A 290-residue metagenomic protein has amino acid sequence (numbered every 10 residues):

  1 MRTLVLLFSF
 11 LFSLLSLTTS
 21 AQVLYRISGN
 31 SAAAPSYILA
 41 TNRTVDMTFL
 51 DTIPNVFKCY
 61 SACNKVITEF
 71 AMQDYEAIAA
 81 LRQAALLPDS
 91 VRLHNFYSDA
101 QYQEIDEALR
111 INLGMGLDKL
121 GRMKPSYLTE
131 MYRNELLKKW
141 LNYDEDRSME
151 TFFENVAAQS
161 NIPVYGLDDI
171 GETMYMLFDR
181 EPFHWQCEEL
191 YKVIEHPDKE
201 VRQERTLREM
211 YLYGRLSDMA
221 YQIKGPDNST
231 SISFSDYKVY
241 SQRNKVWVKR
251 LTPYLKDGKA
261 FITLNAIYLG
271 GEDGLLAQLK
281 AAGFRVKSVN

Functional and structural regions predicted by a protein language model:
M1-R26: Bacterial Sec-dependent N-terminal signal peptides
L17-T18, F49, V239-N244: Short, solvent-exposed secondary-structure boundary motifs
V23, G29-S231, S235: Structured, acidic catalytic/metal-binding patches in enzyme active sites
S233-N290: A cross-kingdom marker for long, charged
